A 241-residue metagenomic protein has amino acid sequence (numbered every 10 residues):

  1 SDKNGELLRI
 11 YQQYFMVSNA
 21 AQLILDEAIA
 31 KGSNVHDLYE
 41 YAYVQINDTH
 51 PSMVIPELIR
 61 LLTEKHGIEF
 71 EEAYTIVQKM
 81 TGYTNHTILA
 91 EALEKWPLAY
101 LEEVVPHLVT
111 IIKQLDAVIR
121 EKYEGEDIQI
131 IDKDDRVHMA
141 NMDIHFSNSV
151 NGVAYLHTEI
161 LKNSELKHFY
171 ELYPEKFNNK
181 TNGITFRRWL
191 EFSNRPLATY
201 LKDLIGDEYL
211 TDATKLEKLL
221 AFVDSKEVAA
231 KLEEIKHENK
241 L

Functional and structural regions predicted by a protein language model:
S1-L241: A conserved ligand/cofactor-binding region detector
